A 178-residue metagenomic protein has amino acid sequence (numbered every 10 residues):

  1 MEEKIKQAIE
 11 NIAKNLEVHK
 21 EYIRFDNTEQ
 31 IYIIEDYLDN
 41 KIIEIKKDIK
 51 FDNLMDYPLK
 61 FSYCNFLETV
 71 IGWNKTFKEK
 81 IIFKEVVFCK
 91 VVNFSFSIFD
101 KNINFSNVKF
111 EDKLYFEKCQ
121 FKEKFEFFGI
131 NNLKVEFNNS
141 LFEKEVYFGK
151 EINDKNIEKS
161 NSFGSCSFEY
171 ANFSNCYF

Functional and structural regions predicted by a protein language model:
M1-F178: N-terminal leader/targeting and pre-domain segments
